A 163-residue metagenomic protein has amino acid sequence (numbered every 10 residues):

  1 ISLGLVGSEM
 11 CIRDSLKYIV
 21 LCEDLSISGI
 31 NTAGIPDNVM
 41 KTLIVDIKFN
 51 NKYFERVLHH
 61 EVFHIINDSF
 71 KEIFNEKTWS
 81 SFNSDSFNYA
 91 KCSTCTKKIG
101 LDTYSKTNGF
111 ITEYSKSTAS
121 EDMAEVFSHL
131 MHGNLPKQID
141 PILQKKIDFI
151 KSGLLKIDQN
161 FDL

Functional and structural regions predicted by a protein language model:
I1-I12: Short, small-residue-biased leader/transition segments that mark boundaries at the very start of proteins
K17-L163: Active-site-flanking segments in enzyme catalytic domains
